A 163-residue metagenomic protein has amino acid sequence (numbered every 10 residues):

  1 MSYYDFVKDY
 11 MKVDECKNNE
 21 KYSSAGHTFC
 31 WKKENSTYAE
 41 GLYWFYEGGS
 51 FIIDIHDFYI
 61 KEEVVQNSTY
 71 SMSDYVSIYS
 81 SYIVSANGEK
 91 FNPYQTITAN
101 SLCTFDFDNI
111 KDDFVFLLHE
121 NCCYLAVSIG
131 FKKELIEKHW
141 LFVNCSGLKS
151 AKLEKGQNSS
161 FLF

Functional and structural regions predicted by a protein language model:
M1-V76: N-terminal low-complexity or simple alpha-helical regulatory segments that function as activation/interaction modules
Y4, S23, E47, I83 (+3 more regions): Compositionally biased, intrinsically disordered low-complexity regions enriched in proline and serine
Y4-V7, M11-K21, G26-T28, S77-S81 (+4 more regions): Aromatic-enriched hydrophobic runs in primary sequence
N19-S24, A39, V64-S73, E89-I97 (+2 more regions): Generic detector of ordered, mature protein regions
I53, Y75-Y79, Y124-S128: Extracellular structured ligand-interaction cores
K61, M72-P93, K132: Glycine- and acidic-residue-biased ligand/ion/polar-headgroup-sensing regions
F91-F163: Alpha-helical bundle regulatory/interaction domains
